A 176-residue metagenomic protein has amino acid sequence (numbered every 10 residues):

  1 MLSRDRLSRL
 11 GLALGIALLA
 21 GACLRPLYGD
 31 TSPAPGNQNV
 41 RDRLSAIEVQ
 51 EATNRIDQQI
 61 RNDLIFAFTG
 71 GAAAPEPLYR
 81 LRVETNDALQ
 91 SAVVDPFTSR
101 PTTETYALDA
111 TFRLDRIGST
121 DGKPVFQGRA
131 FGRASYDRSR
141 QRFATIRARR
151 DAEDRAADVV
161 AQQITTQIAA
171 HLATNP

Functional and structural regions predicted by a protein language model:
M1-C23: Sec-dependent bacterial lipoprotein signal peptides
L2-S3, L24-G29, Y79: Hydrophobic and amphipathic membrane-targeting/association helices
A17-R43: Bacterial Sec signal peptide processing site at the extreme N-terminus
R41-E76: Post-signal-peptide N-terminal segment of Sec-exported extracytoplasmic proteins
A46, Q50, N54, F143-D154: Active-site oxyanion-binding pockets that recognize sulfate/phosphate
F66, G71-D151: Surface-exposed short loop/turn segments
R147-P176: C-terminal/domain-edge helix-coil "capping" segments
